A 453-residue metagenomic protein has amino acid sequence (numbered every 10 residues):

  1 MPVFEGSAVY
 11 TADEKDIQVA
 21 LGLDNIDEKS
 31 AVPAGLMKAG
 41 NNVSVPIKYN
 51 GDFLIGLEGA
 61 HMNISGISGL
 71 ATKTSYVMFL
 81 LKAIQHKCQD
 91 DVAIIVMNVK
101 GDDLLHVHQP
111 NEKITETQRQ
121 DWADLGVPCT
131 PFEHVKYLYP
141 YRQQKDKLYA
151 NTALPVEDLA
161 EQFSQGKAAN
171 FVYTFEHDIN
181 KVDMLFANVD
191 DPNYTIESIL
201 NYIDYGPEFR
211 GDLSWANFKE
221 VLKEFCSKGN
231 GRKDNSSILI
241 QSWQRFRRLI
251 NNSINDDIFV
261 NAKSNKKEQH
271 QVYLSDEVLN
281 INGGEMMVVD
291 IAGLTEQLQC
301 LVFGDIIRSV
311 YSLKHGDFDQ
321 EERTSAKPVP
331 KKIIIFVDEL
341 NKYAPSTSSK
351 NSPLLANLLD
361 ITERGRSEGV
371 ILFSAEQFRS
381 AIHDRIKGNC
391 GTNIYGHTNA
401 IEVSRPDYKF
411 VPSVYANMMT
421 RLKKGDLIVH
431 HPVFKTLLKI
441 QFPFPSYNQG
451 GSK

Functional and structural regions predicted by a protein language model:
M1-I67, L80, K87-D91, V329-K331 (+1 more regions): Basic- and hydrophobic-enriched, low-structure N-terminal and domain-boundary segments that flank ATP-binding catalytic
G6-A20, D103-A153, D338: Extended charged low-complexity segments that act as oligomerization/scaffolding linkers
A39-K136, D384, V429: Glycine-rich phosphate-binding loop of nucleotide-binding enzymes
M62, V289, F373: Conserved beta-strand position immediately N-terminal to the Walker
A83-K87, W122-P128, V310-H315, L355-F373: Substrate-engagement module of ASCE P-loop NTPases
A93-V96, G101-Q109, L138-N357, S367 (+1 more regions): P-loop NTPase motor domains
H108-A123, K350-L354, G388-T392, F410-P412 (+1 more regions): Short secondary-structure boundary/capping segments
A356-P443: Conserved ATP-driven motor cores of ASCE-family P-loop NTPases powering translocation/secretion/packaging/pilus
